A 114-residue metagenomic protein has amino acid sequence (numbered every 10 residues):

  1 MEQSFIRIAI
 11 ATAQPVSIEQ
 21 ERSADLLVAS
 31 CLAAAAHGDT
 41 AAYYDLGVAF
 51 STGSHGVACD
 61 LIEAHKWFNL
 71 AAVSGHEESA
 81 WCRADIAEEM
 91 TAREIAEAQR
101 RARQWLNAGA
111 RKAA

Functional and structural regions predicted by a protein language model:
E2-Q14, L26, W81, D85-A114: Terminal, low-structured helical/coil segments at or just beyond the last alpha-helical repeat
E19-A29, V57-K66, R93-E97: Structural signature of tandem alpha-helical TPR/SEL1-like repeats, specifically the intra-repeat loop/turn
A36-T40, G53-S54, F68, S74-H76 (+1 more regions): Short helix-capping/linker turns of helical repeat alpha-solenoids
D45-G53, C82-A87: Hydrophobic face of amphipathic alpha-helices that form TPR/SEL1-like repeat modules and related alpha-solenoid
C59, E63-W81: Amphipathic, hydrophobic secondary-structure cores in small proteins
